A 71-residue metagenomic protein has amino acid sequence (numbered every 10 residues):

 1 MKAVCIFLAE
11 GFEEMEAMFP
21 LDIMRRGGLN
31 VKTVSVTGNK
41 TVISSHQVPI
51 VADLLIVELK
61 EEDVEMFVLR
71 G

Functional and structural regions predicted by a protein language model:
M1-G71: Extended, subdomain-level signal for the structured scaffold at the beginning of enzyme domains
